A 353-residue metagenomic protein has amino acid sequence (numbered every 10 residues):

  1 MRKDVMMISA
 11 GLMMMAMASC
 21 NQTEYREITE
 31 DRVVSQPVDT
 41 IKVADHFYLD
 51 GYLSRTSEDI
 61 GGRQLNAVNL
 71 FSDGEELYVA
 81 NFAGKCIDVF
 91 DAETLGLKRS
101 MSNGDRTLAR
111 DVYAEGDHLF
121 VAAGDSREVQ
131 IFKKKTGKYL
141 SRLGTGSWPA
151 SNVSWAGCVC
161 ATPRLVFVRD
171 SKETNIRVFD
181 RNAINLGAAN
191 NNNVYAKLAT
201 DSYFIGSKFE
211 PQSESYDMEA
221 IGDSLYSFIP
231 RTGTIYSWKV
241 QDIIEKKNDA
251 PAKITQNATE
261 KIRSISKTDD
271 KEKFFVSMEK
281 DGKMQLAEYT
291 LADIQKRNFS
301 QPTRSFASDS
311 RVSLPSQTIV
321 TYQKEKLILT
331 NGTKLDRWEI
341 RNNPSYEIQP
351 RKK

Functional and structural regions predicted by a protein language model:
A16-S19: C-terminal motif of bacterial Sec signal peptides marking the signal peptidase cleavage site
T29-G61, M101-D105, S141-S151, A188-P211 (+3 more regions): Surface-exposed loop and turn segments in beta-propeller and other repeat-based domains that flank or scaffold
R55-K85: Beta-strand-rich domains and repeat architectures in extracellular enzymes and scaffolds, especially beta-propellers
L65-N69, T107-Y113, N152-V159, A196-I205 (+3 more regions): Repeated scaffold domains used in trafficking and secretory/extracellular systems, primarily beta-propellers
G74-E75, G116-H118, P163-R164, G222-S224 (+2 more regions): Short coil/turn segments that connect the beta-strands within blades of beta-propeller domains
V79-G84, V121-R127, V168-K172, S227-R231 (+3 more regions): Conserved beta-strand positions in repeat-built beta-propeller and related beta-rich domains
D91-L95, K133-G137, D180-I184, K239-I244 (+2 more regions): Short loop/turn segments that connect beta-strands within beta-propeller blades
S313-K353: Blade-level signature of beta-propeller repeat domains, shared across WD40, Kelch, NHL, RCC1 and BNR/Asp-box propellers
